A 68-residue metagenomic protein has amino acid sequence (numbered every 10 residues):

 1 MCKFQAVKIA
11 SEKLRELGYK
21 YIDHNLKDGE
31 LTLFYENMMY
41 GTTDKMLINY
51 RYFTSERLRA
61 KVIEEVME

Functional and structural regions predicted by a protein language model:
M1-K8, E56-E68: Mixed-charge, Lys/Arg-enriched low-complexity segments
C2-D23: N-terminal acidic leader/helix
A10-E12, N25, R51, E65-V66: Compositionally biased, intrinsically disordered low-complexity segments
G18-K61: Acidic, low-complexity, intrinsically disordered interaction modules
